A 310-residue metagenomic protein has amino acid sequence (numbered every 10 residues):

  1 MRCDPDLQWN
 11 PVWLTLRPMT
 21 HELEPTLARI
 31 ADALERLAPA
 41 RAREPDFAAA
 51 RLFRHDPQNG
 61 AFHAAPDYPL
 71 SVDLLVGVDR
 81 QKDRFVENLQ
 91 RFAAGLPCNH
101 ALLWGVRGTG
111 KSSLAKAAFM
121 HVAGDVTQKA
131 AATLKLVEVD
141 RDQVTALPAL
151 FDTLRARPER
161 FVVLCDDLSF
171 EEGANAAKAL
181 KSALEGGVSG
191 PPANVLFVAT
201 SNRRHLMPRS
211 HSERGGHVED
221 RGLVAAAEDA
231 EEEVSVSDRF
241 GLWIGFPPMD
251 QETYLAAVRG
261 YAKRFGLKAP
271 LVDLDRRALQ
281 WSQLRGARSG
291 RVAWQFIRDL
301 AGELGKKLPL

Functional and structural regions predicted by a protein language model:
L14-F53: Extended alpha-helical segments
H21, H63-R84: Dynamic helix-loop-helix/coil hinge segments at AAA+ ATPase domain boundaries and subdomain interfaces
A40, P247-L310: C-terminal alpha-helical "lid" subdomain
D83-A94: Pre-Walker A adenine-sensing motif
P97-A115: Walker A/P-loop nucleotide-binding motif
H121-E159, F170-E172: AAA+/P-loop NTPase substrate/partner-engagement loops
E172-R221: Conserved catalytic/switch belt of AAA+ P-loop NTPases
V218-V234, G241-T253: Conserved AAA+ ATPase "SRH/arginine-finger" region at the nucleotide-binding site
